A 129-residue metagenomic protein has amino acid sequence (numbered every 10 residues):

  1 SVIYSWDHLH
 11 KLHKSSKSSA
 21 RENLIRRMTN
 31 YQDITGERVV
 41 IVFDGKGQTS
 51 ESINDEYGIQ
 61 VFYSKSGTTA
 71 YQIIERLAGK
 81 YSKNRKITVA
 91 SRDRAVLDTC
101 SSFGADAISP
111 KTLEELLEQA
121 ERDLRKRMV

Functional and structural regions predicted by a protein language model:
S1-V129: Nuclease catalytic cores that cleave nucleic-acid phosphodiester bonds, predominantly acidic two-metal-ion
